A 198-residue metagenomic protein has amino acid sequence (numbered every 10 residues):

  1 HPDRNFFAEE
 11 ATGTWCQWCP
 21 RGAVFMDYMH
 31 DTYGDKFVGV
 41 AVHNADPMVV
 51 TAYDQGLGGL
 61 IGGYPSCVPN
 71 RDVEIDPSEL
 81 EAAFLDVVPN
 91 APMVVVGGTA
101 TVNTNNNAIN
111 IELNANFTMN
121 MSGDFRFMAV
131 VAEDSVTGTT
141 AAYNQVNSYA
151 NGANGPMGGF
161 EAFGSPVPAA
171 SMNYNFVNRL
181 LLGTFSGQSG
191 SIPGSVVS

Functional and structural regions predicted by a protein language model:
H1-F37: Local sequence-structure signature of Cys/Sec-based thiol-disulfide redox active-site neighborhoods
D35-S198: Short, conserved sequence motifs used for protein processing/export or organelle targeting and for catalysis
